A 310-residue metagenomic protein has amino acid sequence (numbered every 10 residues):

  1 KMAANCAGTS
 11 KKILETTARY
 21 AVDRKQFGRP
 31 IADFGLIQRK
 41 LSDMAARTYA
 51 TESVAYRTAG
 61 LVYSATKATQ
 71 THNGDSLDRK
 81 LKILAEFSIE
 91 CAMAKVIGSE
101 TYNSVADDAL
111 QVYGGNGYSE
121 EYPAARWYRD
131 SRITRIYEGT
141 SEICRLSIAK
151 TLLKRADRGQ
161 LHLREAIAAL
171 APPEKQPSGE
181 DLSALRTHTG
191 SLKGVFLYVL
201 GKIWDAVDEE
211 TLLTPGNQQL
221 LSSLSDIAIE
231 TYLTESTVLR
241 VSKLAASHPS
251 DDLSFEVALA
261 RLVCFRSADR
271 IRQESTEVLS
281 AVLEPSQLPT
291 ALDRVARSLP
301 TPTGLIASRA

Functional and structural regions predicted by a protein language model:
K1-A310: Alpha-helical interface subdomain recognition
